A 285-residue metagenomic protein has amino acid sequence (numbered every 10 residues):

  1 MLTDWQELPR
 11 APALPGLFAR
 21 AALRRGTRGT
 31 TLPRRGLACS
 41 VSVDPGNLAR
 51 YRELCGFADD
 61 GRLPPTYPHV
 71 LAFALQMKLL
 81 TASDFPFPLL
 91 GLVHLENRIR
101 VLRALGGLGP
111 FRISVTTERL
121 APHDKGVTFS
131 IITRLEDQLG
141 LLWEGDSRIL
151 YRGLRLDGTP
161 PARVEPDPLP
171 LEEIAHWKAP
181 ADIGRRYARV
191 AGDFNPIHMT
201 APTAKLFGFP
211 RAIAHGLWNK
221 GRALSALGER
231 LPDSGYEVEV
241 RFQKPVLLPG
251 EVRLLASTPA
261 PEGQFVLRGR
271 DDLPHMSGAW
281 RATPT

Functional and structural regions predicted by a protein language model:
M1-E96, L156-P232: Hot-dog-fold acyl-thioester-processing enzymes
M1-T30, L75-M77, L92-A179, V246-L248 (+1 more regions): HotDog/MaoC-like acyl-thioester-processing domains
P202-R253, S257-P259, L267-R270, H275: Catalytic-pocket segment enriched in acidic/His residues
